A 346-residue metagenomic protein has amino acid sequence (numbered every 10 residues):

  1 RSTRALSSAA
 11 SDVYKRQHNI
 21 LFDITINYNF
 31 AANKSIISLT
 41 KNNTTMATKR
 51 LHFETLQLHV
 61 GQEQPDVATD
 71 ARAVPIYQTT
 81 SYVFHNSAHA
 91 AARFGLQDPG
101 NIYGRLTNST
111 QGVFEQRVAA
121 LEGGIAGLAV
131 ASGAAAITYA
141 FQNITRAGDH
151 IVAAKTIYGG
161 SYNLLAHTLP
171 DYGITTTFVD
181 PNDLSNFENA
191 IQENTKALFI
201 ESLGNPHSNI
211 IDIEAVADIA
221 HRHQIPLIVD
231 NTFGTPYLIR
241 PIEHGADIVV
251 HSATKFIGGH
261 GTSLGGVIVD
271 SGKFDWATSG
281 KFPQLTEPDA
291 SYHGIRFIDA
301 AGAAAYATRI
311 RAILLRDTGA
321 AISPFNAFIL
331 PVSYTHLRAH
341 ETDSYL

Functional and structural regions predicted by a protein language model:
R1-T3, A9-Q17, T335-D343: Conserved small/polar residues in nucleotide/adenosyl-binding loops
I24-A32, I36-S38: Short, positively charged and aromatic/hydrophobic N-terminal segments
A47-N108, Q116-R117: N-terminal "arm"/small-domain region of PLP-dependent enzymes with the aminotransferase-like
P65, L128-E341: Conserved PLP-enzyme active-site core in the AAT-like
N86-T138, G160-T168: Conserved N-terminal alpha-helix of the aminotransferase class I/II PLP-enzyme fold
